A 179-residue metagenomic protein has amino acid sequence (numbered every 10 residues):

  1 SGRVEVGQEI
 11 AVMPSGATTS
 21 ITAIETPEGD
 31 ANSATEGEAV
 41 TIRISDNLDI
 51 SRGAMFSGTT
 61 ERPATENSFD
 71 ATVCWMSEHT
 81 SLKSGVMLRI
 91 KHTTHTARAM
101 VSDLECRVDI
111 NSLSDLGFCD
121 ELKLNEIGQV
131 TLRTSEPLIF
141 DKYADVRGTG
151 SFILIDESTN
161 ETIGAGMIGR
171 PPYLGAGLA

Functional and structural regions predicted by a protein language model:
S1-A179: C-terminal effector/interaction modules appended to NTPase cores
